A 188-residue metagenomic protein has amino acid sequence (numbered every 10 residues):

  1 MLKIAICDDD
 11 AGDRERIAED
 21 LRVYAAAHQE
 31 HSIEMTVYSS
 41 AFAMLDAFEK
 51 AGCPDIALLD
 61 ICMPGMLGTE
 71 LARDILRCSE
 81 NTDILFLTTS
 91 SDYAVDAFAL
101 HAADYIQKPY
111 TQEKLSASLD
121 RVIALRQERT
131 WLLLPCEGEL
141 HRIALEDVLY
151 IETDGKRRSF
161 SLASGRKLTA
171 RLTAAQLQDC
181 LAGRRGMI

Functional and structural regions predicted by a protein language model:
L2-R22, A57: Conserved acidic segment of CheY-like receiver
I6, V37, F86-L87: Conserved SAM-binding loop
E15-A25, M44-L45, A72: Short, well-ordered amphipathic alpha-helices
A25-M35, N81-T82: A generic structural motif
M35-A43: Conserved Asp/Asn-Gly motif in the active-site loop of CheY-like receiver
A43-E128: CheY-like receiver
A117-I188: Conserved binding/recognition cores within well-folded domains
